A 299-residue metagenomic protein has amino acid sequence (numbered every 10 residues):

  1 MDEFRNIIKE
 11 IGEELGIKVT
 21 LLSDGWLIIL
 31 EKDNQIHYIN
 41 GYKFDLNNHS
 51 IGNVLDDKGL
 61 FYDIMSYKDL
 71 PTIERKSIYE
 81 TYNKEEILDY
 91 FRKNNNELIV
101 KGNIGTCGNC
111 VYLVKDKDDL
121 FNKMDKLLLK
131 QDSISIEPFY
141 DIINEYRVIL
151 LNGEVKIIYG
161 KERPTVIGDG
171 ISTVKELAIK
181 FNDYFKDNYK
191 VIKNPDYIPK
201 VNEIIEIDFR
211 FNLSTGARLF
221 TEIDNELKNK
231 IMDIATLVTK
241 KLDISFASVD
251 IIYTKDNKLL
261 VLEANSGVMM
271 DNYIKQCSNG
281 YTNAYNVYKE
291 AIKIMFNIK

Functional and structural regions predicted by a protein language model:
M1-N94, T106: Conserved N-proximal alpha/beta basic substrate-recognition cap immediately N-terminal to, or forming the N-lobe
L21-S23, D141, L150-L151, Y253: Generic beta-strand structural signal
I29-I39, R147-L151, I157, N257-Y273: A short beta-strand motif that forms the metal-chelation/ATP-contact edge of phosphoryl-transfer active sites
M65, Y90-L113, D132-I143: ATP-grasp fold ATP-binding core
K115-N212: Phosphate-binding site of ATP-dependent enzymes
I134-P138, Y146-R147, I244-D256: A short glycine-rich, hydrophobically flanked beta-strand micro-motif that places a catalytic Asp/Glu for divalent metal
E137, K228-T236: Short amphipathic alpha-helical segments
L213-K230, K240-I244, Y253-K299: C-terminal active-site "lid" helix and adjoining low-complexity regulatory extension at the edge of ATP-using catalytic
